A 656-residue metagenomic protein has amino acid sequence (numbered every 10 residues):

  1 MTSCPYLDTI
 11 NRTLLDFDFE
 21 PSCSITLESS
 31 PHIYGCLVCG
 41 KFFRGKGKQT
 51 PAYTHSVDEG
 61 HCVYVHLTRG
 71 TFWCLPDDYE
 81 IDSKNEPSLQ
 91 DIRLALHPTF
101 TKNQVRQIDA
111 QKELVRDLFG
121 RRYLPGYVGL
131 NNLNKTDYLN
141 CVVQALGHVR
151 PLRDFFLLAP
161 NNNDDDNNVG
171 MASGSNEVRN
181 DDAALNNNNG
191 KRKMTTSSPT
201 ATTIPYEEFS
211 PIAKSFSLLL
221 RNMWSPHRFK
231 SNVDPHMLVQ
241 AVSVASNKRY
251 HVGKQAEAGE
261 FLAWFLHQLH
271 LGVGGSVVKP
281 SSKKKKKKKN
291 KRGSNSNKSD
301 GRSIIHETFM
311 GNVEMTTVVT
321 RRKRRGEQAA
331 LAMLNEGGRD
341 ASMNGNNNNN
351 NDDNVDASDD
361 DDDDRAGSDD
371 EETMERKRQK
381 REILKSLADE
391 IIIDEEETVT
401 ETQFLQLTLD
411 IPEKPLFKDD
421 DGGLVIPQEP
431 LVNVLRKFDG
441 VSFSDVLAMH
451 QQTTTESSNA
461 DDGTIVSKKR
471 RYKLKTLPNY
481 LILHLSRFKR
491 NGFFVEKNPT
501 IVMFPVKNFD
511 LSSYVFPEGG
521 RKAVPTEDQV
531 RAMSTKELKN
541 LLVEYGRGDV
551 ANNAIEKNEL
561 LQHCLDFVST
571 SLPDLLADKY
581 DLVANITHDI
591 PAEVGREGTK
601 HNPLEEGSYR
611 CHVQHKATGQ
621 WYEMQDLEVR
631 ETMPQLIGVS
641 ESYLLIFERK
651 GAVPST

Functional and structural regions predicted by a protein language model:
M1-T656: UBL (ubiquitin/ubiquitin-like) substrate-recognition surfaces within cysteine isopeptidase catalytic folds
